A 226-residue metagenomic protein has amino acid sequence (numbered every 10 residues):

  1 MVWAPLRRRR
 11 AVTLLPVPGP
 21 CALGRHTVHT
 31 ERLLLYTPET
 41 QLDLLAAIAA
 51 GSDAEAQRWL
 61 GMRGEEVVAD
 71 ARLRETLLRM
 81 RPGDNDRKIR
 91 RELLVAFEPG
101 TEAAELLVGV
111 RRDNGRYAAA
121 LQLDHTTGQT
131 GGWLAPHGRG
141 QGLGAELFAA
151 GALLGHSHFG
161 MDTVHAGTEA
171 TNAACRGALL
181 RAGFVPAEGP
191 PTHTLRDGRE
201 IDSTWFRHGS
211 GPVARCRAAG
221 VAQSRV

Functional and structural regions predicted by a protein language model:
M1-H137, H158, R199-V226: GNAT-family acyltransferases
T101, D113, N172, L179 (+1 more regions): Exposed regions on extracellular, virion, or secretory-pathway luminal proteins
L134, G140-G155, A173-R181: Conserved acetyl-CoA-binding loop-helix of GNAT-fold acetyltransferases
S157-G167: Conserved GNAT acetyl-CoA-binding A-motif
H165-G167, V185-D202: Conserved catalytic-core motifs of GNAT/GCN5-like acyltransferases
